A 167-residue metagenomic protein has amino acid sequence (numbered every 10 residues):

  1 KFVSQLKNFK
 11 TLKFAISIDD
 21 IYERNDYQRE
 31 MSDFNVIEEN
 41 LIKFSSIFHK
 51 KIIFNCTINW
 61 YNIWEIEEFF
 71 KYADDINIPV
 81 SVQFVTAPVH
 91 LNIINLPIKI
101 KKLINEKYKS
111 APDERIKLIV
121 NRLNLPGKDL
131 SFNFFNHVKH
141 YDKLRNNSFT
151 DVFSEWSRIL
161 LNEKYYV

Functional and structural regions predicted by a protein language model:
K1-V85: Radical SAM/AdoMet-radical enzyme domain recognition
H49, H90, H137-H140: Histidine (H) residue identity feature
W60-I63, I78-E106, D113-L130, F134: Flexible glycine/acidic-rich beta-alpha junction loops that bind and position SAM and/or redox cofactors in anaerobic
D75-I76, I93-L96, N147, E163: Short linear motifs in intrinsically disordered/low-complexity regions
E106-V167: Radical SAM enzyme core and accessory elements
